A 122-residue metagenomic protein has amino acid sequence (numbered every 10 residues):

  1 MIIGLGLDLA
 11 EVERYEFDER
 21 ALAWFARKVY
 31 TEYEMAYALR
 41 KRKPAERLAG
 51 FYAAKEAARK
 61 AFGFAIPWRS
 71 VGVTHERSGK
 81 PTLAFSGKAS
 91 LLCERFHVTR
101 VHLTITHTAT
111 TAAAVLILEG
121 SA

Functional and structural regions predicted by a protein language model:
M1-A122: Core catalytic alpha/beta fold that binds nucleotide/phospho-ligands
